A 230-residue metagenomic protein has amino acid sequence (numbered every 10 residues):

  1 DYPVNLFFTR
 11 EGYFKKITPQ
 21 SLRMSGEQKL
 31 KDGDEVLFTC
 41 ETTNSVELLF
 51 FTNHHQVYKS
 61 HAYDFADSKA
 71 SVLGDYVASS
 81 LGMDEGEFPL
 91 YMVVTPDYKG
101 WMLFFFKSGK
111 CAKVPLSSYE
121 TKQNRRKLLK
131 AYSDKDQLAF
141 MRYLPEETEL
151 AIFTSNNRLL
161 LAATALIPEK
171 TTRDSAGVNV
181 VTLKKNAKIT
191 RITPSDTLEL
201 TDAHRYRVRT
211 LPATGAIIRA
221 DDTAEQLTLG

Functional and structural regions predicted by a protein language model:
D1-G230: Short, structured "edge-of-domain" segments at secondary-structure transitions
